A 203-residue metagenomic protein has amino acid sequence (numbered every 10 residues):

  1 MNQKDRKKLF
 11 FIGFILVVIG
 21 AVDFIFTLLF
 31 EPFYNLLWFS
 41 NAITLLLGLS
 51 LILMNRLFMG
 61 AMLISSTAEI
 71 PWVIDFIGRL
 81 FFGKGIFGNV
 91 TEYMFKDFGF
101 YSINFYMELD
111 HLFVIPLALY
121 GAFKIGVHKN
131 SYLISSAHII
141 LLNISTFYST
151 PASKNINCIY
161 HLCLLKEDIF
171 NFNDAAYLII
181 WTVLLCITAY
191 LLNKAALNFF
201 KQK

Functional and structural regions predicted by a protein language model:
M1-I15: N-terminal membrane topogenic signal
V17-I25, S66-I77, H138-T150: Aromatic-anchored segments of alpha-helical transmembrane domains
F24-F33: Short, hydrophobic transmembrane alpha-helix segments
L36-L49, E108-V114, V183: Membrane-embedded alpha-helical segments of multi-pass membrane proteins, especially the transmembrane helices
S50-E69, G126-I139: Interfacial segments of alpha-helical transmembrane regions
Y93-Y106, I169-Y177: Short aromatic-rich membrane-water interface segments that cap or initiate transmembrane helices in multi-pass membrane
E108-S131: Alpha-helical transmembrane segments in multipass membrane proteins, preferentially the mid-helix core
Y148-Y190: Membrane-interface transmembrane-helix boundary segments in multi-pass integral membrane proteins
